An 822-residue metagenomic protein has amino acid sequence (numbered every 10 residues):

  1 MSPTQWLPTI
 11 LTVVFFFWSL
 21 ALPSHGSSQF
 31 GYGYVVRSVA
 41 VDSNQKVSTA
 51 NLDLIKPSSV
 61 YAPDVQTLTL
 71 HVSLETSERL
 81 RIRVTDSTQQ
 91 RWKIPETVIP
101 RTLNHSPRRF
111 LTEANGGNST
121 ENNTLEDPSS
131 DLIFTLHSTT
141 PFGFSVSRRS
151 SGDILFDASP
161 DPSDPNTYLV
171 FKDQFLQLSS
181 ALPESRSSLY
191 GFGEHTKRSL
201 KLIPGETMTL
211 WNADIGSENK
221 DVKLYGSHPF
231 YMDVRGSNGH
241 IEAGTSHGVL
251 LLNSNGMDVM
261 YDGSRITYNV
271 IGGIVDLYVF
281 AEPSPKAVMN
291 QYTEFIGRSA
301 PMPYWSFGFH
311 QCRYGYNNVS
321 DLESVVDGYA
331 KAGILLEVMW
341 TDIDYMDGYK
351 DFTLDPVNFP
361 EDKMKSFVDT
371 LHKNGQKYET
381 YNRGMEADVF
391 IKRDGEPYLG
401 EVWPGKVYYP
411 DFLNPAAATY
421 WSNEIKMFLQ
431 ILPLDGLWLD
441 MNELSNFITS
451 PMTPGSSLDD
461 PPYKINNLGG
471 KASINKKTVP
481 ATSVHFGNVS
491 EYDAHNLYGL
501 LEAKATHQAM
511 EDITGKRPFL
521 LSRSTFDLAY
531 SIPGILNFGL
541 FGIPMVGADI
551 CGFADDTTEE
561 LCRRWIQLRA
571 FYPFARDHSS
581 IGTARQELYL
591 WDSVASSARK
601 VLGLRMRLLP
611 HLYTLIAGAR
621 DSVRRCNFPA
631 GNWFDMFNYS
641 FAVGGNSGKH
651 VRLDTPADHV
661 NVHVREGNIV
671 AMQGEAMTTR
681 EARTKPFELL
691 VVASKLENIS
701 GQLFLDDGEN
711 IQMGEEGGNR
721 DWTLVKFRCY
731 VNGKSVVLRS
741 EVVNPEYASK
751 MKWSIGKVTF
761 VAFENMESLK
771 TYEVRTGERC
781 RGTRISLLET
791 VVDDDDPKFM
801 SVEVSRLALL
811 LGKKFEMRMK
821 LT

Functional and structural regions predicted by a protein language model:
S2-S306, C312-Y314, V319-D327, V338-D344 (+8 more regions): N-terminal accessory segment at the very beginning of proteins
S27-V41, S151-G674, D707-E709: Catalytic-domain carbohydrate-binding cleft regions of carbohydrate-active enzymes
E803-S805: Solvent-exposed functional surfaces
